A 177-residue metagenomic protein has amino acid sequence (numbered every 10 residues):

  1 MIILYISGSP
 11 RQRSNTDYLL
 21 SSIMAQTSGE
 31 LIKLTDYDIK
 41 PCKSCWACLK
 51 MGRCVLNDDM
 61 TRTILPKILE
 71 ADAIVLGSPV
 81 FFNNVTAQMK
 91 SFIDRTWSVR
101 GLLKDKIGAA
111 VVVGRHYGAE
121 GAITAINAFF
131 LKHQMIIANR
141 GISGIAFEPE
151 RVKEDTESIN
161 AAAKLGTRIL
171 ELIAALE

Functional and structural regions predicted by a protein language model:
M1-V99, I142, E148-E177: N-terminal beta1-alpha1-beta2 submodule of the flavodoxin-like/Rossmannoid cofactor-binding fold
L103-G144: Short, glycine-/small-residue-rich phosphate/pyrophosphate-handling segment
